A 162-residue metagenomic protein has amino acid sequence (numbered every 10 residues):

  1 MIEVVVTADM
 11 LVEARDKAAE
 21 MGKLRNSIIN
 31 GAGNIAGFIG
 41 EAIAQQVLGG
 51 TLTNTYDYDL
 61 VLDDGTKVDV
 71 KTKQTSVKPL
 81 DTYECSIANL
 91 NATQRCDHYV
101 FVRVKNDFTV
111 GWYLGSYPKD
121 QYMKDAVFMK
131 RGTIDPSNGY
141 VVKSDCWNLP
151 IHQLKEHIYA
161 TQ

Functional and structural regions predicted by a protein language model:
M1-T66, K71-Q162: Nucleic-acid endonuclease domains
